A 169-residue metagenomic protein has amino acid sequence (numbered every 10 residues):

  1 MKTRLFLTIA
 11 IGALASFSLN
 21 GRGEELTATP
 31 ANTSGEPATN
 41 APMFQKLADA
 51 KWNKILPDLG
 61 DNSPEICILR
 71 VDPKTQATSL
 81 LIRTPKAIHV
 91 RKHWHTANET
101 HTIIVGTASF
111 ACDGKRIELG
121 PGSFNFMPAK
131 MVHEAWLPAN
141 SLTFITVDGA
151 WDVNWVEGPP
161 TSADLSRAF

Functional and structural regions predicted by a protein language model:
M1-L7: Bacterial N-terminal signal peptides that target proteins for export
T8-S16: Bacterial N-terminal signal peptides
G23-T78, P160-F169: A short, N-terminal "cap"/entry segment at the start of jelly-roll beta-barrel domains of the cupin/DSBH fold
A41-K46, E134-F169: Double-stranded beta-helix
G60-N62, P73-T75, W94-T96, E118 (+1 more regions): Extracellular/periplasmic catalytic domains that process cell-envelope and extracellular macromolecules
R70, T75-H95, P128-V132: Conserved short histidine dyad/triad with adjacent acidic residue
K74, C112-V132: Short acidic-glycine-tyrosine-enriched beta hairpin
P85-I88, H95-D113: Glycine- and acidic-residue-biased ligand/ion/polar-headgroup-sensing regions
